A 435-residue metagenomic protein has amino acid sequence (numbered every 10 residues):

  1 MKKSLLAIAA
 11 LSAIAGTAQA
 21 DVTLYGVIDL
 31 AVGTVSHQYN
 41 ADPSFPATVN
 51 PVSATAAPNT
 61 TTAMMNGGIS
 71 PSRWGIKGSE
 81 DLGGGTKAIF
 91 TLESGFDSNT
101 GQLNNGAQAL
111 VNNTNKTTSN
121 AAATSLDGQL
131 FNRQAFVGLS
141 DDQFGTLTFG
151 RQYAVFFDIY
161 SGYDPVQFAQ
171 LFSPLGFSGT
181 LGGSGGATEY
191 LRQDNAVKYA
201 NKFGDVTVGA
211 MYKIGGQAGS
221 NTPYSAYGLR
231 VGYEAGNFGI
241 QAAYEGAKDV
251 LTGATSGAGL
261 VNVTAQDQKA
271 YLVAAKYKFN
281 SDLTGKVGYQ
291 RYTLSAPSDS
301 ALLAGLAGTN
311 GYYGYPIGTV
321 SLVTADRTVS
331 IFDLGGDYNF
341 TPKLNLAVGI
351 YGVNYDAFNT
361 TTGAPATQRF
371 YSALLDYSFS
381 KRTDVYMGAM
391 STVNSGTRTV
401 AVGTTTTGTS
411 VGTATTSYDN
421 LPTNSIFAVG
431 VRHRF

Functional and structural regions predicted by a protein language model:
M1-D21: Gram-negative bacterial Sec-dependent N-terminal signal peptides
A9, G75-K77, F136-L139, K198-A200 (+5 more regions): Outer-membrane beta-barrel architecture
I14, A18, E80-L82, D141-Q143 (+6 more regions): Outer-membrane beta-barrel strand-turn architecture
V22-T34, T61-G215, P223-S225, V231-G236 (+1 more regions): Outer membrane beta-barrel
V32-N40, F96-Q102, V155-I159, G216-S220 (+5 more regions): Gram-negative outer-membrane beta-barrel proteins
T86, Q143-L147, D205-A210, N237-A242 (+3 more regions): Repeated loop/turn-to-beta-strand initiation elements of outer-membrane beta-barrel proteins
G228-S372: Detector for outer-membrane/organellar transmembrane beta-barrel domains, recognizing the amphipathic beta-strand
F379, D419-F435: Outer-membrane beta-barrel "beta-signal"
